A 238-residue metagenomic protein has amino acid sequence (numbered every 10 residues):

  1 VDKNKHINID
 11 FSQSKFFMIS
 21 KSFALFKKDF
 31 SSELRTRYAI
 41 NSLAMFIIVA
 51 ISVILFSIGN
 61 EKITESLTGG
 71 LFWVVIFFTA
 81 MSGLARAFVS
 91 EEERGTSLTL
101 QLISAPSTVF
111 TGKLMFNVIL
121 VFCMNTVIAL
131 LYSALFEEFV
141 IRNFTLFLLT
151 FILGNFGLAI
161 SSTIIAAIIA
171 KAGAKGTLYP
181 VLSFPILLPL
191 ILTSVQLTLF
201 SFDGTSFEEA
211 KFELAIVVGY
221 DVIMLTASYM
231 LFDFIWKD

Functional and structural regions predicted by a protein language model:
S14-S42: Aromatic- and glycine-rich beta-strand/loop motifs that create alpha-glucan
E33, M81-T99: Transmembrane helix boundary and interhelical loop/hinge segments in multi-pass membrane proteins
R37-G59, W73-F78, L182-T193, G219-A227: Hydrophobic alpha-helical transmembrane segments of multi-pass membrane transport/permease proteins
I54-L55, F207-D238: Alpha-helical transmembrane segments of multi-pass membrane transporters/translocases
T68-L84: Long, hydrophobic alpha-helical segments
T99-S107: Short helix-to-coil transition segments within interhelical loops that connect adjacent transmembrane helices
S107-S133: Selective transmembrane-helix segments that form parts of the transport pathway or gating/packing helices in multipass
L153-F184, W236-D238: A structural motif at transmembrane helix-loop-helix junctions in multipass membrane proteins
